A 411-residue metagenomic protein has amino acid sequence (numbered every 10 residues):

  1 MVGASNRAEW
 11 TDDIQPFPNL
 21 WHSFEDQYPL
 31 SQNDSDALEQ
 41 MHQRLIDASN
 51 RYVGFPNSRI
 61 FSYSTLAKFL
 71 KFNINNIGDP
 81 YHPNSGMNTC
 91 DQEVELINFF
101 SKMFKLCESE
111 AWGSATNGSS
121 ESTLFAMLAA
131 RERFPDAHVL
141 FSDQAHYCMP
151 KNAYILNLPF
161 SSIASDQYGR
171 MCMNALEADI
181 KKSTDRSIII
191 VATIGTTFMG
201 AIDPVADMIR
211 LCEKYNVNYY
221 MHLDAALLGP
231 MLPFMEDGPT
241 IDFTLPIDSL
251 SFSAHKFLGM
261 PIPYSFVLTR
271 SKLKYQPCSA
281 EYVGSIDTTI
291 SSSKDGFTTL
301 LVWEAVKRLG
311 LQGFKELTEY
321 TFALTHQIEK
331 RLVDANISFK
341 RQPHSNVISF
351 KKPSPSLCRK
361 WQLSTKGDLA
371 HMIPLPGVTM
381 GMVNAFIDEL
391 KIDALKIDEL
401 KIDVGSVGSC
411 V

Functional and structural regions predicted by a protein language model:
M1-S109, D368-I373: N-terminal entrance/gating region of PLP-dependent enzymes' catalytic architecture
R7-A8, D91, S109, S114-C278 (+2 more regions): Conserved PLP-enzyme active-site core in the AAT-like
L30-D34, L38, S85, T89-E93 (+13 more regions): Generic structural signal for well-ordered, non-membrane alpha-helical segments in soluble metabolic enzymes
A37, S101-E110, D136, L332-K340: Surface-exposed helix-capping loop/turn segments at secondary-structure junctions
E39, P150, P277-I290, Q312-V411: Conserved C-terminal alpha-helix-loop-beta "cap" of PLP-dependent enzymes that closes/shapes the active-site mouth
V94-S101, K105, L128-R131, Y154 (+1 more regions): Amphipathic, well-packed alpha-helical segments that form the structural scaffold of globular domains
T196, K256, R308-G310, P376-M380: A generic structural motif
P233-H344, C410: Active-site C-terminal subdomain of aminotransferase-like
